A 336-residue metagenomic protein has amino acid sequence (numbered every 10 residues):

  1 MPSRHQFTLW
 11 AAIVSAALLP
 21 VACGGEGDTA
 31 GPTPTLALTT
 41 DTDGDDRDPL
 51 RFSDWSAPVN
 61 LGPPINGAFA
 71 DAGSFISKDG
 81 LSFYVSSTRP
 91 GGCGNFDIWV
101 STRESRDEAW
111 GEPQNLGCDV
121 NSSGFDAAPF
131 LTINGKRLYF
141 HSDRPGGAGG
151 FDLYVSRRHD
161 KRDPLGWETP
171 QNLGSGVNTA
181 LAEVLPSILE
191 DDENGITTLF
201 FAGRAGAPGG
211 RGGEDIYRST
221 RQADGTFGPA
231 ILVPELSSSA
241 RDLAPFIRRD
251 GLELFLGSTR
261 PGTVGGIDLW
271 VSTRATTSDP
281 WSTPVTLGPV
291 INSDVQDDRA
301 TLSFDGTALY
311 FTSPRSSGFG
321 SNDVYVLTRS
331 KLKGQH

Functional and structural regions predicted by a protein language model:
M1-A11: Bacterial N-terminal signal peptides that target proteins for export
A16-A17: Residue-level signal for mature regions of secreted extracellular proteins and peptides
P20-A22: C-terminal motif of bacterial Sec signal peptides marking the signal peptidase cleavage site
G24-G27: Bacterial signal peptide processing site
A30-H336: Short, conserved micro-motifs composed of acidic
